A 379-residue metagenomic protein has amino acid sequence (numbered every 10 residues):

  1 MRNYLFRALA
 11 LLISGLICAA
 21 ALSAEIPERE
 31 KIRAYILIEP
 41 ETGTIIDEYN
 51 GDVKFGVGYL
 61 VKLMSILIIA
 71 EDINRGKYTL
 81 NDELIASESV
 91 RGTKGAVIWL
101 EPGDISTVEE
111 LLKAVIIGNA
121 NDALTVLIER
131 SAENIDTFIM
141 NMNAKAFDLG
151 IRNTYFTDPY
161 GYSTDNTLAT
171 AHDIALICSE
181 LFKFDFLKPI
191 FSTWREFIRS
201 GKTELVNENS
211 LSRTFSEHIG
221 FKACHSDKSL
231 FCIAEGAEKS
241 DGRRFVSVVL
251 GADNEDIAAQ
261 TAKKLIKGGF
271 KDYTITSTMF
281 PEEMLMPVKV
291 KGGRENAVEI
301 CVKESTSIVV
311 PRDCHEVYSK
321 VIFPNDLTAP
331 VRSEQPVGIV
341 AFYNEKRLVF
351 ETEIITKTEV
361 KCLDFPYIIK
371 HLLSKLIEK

Functional and structural regions predicted by a protein language model:
M1-L12: Bacterial N-terminal signal peptides that target proteins for export
N3, L16, G76-L80, D122-V126 (+3 more regions): Secondary-structure transition/capping residues
G15, I26, P330-V331: Sterically constrained small-residue positions within well-ordered secondary structures of folded domains
S23-H172, L176-D185: Active-site-adjacent loops and short helices of periplasmic peptidoglycan-processing enzymes
I151-R152, S163-L168, H172-K379: Domain-terminus/edge residues, biased toward the C-terminal soluble/receptor-binding domains of extracytoplasmic
